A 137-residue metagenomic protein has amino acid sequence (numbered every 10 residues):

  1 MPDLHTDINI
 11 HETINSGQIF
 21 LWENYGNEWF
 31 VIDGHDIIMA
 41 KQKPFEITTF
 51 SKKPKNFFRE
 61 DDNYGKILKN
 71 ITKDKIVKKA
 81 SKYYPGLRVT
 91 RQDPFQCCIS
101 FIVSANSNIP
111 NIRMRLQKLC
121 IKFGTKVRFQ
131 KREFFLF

Functional and structural regions predicted by a protein language model:
M1-F137: HhH-family (HhH-GPD) DNA N-glycosylase catalytic core used in base-excision repair
